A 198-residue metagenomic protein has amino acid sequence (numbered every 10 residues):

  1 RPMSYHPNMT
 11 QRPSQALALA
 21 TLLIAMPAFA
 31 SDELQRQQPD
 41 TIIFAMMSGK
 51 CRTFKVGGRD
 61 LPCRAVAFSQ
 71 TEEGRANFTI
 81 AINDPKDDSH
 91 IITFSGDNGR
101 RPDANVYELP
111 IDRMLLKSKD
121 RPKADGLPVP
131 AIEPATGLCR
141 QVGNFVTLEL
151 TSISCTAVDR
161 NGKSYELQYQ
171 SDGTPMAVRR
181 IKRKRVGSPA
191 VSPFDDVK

Functional and structural regions predicted by a protein language model:
H6-A18: Bacterial N-terminal signal peptides that target proteins for export
A25-P27: N-terminal signal peptide c-region/cleavage motif recognized by signal peptidases
S31-P110: An ectodomain-focused feature that recognizes extracytoplasmic/extracellular
L34-C51, R180-K198: Long terminal segments
G96, G137, S152-V197: Edge beta-strand at a domain terminus
D97-E108, V142-L148, T174-K184: Short, surface-exposed linear segments at secondary-structure transitions and domain or protein termini
L109-L167: Acidic, glycine-rich flexible loop segments
